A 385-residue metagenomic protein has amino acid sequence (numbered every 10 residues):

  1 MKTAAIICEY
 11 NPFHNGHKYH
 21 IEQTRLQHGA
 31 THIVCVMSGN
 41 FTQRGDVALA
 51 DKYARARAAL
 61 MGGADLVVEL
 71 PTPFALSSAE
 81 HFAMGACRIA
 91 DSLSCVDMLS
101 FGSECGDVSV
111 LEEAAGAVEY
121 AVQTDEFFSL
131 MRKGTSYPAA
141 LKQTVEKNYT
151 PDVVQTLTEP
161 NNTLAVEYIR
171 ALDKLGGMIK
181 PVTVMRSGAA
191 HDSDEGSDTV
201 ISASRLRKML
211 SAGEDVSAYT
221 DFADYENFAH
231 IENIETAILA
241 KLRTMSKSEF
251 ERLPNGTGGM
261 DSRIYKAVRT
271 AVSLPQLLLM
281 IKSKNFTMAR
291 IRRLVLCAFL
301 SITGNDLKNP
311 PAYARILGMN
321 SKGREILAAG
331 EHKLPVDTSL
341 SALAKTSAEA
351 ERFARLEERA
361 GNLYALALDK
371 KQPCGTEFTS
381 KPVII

Functional and structural regions predicted by a protein language model:
M1-R55: N-terminal catalytic cores of NTP/NDP-binding nucleotidyl/phosphoryl-transfer enzymes
R25-L26, L60, C87, D91-S92: Non-catalytic positions within long, well-ordered alpha-helices that form the structural scaffold/packing of enzyme
H28-A30, A64, C95-V96: Short, high-confidence coil segments that cap the C-terminus of an alpha-helix and link into the following beta-strand
T31, D65, G177-I179: A structural micro-motif
A56-P71: A glycine-rich helix N-cap at a beta->alpha junction
L70-I385: Active-site cores that bind ATP or allylic diphosphates and position pyrophosphate for catalysis
